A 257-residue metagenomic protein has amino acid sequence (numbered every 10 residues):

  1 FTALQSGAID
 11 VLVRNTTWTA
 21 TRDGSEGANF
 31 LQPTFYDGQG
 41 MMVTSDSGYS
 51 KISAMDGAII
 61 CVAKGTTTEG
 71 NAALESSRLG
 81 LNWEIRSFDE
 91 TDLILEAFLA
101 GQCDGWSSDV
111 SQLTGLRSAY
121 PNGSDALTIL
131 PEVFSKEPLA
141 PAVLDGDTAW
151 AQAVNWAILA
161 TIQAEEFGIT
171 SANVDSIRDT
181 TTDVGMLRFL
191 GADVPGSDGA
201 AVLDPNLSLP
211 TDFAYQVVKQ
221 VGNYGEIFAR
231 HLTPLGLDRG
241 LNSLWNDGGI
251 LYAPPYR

Functional and structural regions predicted by a protein language model:
F1-A54, V110-V133, P254: Acidic, polar ligand-binding/catalytic clefts
F1-L4, T91-A97, C103, Q112-L113: Short, hydrophobic alpha-helical packing/hinge segments within bilobed ligand-binding/sensory domains
F1-N15, S197, V202, N206-L209 (+3 more regions): Extracytoplasmic small-molecule ligand-binding "clamshell" domains of the periplasmic binding protein/Venus flytrap
A8, L12, K51, T68-E75 (+4 more regions): Stable alpha-helical elements in mature extracytoplasmic
T17-W18, D37-E96: Bilobed "Venus flytrap"/periplasmic-binding protein-like clamshell domains and structurally analogous long
F35, V62-T67, F88-D92, A100 (+2 more regions): Soluble non-cytosolic domains of exported or imported proteins
T44-Y49, S53, A58-I59, K64-T67 (+5 more regions): Extended ligand-binding regions for polar small-molecule ligands
R230-R257: Conserved C-terminal helix/tail region of periplasmic/extracytoplasmic solute-binding proteins
